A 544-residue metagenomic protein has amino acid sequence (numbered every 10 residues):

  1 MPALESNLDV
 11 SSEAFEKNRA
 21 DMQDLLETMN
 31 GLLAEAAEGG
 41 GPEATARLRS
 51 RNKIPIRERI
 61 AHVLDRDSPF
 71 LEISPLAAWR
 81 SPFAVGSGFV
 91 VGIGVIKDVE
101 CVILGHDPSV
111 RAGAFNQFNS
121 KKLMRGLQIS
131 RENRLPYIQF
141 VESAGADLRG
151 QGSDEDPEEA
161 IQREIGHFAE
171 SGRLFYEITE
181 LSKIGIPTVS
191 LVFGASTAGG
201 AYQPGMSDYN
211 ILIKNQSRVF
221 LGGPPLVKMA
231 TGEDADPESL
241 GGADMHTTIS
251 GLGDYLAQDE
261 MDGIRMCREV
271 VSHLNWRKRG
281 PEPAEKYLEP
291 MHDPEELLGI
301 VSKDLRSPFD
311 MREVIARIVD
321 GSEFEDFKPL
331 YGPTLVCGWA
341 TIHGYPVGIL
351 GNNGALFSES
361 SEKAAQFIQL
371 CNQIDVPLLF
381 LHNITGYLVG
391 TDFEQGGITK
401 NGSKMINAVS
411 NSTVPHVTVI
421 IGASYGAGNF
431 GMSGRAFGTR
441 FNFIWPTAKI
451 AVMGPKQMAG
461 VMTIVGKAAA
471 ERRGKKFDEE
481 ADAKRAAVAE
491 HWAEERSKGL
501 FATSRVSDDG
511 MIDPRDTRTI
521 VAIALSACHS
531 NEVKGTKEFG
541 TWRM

Functional and structural regions predicted by a protein language model:
M1-M544: Ligand-binding clefts of soluble mixed alpha/beta catalytic domains
